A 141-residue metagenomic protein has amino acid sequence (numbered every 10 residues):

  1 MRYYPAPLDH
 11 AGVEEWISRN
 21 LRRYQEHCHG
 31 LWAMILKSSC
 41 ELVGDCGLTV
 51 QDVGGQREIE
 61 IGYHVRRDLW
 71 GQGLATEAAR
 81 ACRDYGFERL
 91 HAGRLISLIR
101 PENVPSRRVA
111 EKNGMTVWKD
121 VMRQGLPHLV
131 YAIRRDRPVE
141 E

Functional and structural regions predicted by a protein language model:
M1, A6, S18, L31-E141: Acyl-donor (CoA/ACP) binding surface of acyl/acetyltransferases
D9-C28: Active-site rim helix/loop that mediates acceptor-substrate recognition in acyltransferases
